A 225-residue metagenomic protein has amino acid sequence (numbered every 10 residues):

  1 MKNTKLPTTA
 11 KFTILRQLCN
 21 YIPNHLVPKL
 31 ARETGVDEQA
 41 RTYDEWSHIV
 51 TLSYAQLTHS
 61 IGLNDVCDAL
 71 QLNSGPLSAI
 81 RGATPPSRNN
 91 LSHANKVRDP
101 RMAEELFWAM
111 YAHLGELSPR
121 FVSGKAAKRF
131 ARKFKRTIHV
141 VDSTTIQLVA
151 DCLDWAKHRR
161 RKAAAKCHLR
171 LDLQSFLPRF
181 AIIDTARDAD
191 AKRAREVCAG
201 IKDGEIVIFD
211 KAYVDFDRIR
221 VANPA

Functional and structural regions predicted by a protein language model:
M1-A225: Conserved, well-structured functional cores that handle cations and Mg-NTP chemistry
